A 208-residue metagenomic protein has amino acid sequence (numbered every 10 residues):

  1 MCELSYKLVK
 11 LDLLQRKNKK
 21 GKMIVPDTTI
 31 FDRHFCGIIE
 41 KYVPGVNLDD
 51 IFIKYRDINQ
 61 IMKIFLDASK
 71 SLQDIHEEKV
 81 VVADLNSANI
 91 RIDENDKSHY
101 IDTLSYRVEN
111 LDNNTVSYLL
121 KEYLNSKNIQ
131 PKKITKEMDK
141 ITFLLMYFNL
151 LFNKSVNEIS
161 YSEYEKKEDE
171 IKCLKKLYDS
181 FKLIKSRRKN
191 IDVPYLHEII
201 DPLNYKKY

Functional and structural regions predicted by a protein language model:
M1-I24: ATP-binding glycine-rich loop module of kinase domains
G21-Q60: Conserved structural core of kinase catalytic domains
L72, H76-D93: Catalytic-loop of the protein kinase fold
A88-Y123: Activation segment/activation loop of eukaryotic-type protein kinase catalytic domains
S126-K136: Conserved end of the kinase activation segment
F152-Y208: Helical subdomain adjoining the active site within ATP-dependent kinase catalytic cores
